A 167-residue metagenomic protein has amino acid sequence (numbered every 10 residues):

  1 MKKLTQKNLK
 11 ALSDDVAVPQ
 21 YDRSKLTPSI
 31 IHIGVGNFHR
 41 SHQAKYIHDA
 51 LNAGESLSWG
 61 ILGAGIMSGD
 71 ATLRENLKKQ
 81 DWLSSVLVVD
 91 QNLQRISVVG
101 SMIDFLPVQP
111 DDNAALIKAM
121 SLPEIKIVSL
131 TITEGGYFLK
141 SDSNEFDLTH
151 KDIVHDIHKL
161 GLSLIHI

Functional and structural regions predicted by a protein language model:
M1-L164: Non-transmembrane, aqueous-exposed alpha-helical and coiled segments at domain scale
